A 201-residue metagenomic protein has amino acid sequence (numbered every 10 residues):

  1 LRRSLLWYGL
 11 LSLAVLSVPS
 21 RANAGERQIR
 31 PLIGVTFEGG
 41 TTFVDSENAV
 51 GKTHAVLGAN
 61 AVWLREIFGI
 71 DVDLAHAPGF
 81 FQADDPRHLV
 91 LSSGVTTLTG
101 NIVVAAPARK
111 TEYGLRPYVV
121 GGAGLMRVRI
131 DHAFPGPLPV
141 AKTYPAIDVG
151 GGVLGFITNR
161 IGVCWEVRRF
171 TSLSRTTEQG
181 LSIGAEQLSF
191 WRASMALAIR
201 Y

Functional and structural regions predicted by a protein language model:
L1-E26: Cleavable N-terminal export/targeting peptides
S20-R65, A123, R127-I130, R192-Y201: Short glycine/proline- and aromatic-enriched beta-strand/turn motifs that initiate or cap beta-hairpins
P31-G39, V72-H76, V119-L125, G151-V153 (+1 more regions): Transmembrane beta-barrel strands of outer-membrane/channel proteins
F43-N48, A83-L91, A133-V140, Q179-A185: Extracellular loop and loop/strand-boundary signature of outer-membrane beta-barrel proteins
N60-P135, Y144, F190-Y201: Gram-negative (and chloroplast) outer-membrane scaffold detector with strong preference for beta-barrel transmembrane
V128-R175: A charged, solvent-exposed segment within the mature domains of Sec-exported extracytoplasmic proteins
T158-Y201: Predominantly the C-terminal beta-signal and adjacent terminal strand-loop region of outer-membrane beta-barrel
